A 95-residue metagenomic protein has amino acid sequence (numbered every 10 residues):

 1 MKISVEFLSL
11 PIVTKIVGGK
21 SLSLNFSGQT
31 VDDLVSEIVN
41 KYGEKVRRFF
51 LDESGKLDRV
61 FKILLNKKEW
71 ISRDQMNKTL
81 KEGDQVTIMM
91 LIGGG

Functional and structural regions predicted by a protein language model:
M1-G94: Ubiquitin-like/PB1-type beta-grasp interaction modules and other compact soluble beta-rich domains
